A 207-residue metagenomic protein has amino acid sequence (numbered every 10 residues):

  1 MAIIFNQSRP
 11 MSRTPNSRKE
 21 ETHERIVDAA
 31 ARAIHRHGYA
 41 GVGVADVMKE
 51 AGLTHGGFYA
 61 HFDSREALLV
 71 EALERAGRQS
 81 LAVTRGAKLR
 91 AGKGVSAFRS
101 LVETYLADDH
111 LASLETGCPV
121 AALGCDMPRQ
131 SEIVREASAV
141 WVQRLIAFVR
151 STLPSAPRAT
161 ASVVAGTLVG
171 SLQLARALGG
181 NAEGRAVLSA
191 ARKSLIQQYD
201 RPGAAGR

Functional and structural regions predicted by a protein language model:
M1-H37, G41-E50, A67: Basic, helix-initiating cap at the start of DNA-binding domains
E20-D28, A40-G41, G52, A60-R85 (+2 more regions): An amphipathic alpha-helix adjacent to DNA-recognition modules
A29-R36, V83, A87, T167-L174: Solvent-exposed, amphipathic alpha-helical segments
G56: Key DNA-contact positions within bacterial/archaeal DNA-binding proteins
E71, R85-G117, V164: Hydrophobic alpha-helical connector segments
A72, A76-S80, G94, F98 (+2 more regions): Hydrophobic/aromatic residues within well-ordered alpha-helical segments
A97-S100, L111-E132, E136-A139: Amphipathic alpha-helical segments used for helix-helix packing
S131-V140, T152-R207: Hydrophobic/aromatic-rich alpha-helical bundle segments in the mid-to-C-terminal region
